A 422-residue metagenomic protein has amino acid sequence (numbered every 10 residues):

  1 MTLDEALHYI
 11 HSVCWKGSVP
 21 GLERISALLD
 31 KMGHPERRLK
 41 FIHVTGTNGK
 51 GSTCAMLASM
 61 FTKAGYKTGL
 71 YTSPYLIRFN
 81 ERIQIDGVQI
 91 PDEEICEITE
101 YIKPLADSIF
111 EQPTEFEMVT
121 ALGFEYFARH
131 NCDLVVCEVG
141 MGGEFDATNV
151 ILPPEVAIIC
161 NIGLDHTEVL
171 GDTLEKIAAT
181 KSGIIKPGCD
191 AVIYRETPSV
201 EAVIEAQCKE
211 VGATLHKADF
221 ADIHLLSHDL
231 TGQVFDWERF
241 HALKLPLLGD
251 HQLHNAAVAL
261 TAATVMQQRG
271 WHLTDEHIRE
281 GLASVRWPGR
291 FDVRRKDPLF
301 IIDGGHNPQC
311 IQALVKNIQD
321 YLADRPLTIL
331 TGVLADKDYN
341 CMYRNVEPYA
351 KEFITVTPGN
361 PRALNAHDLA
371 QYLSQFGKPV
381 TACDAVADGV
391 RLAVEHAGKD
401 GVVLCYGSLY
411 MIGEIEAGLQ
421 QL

Functional and structural regions predicted by a protein language model:
M1-N48, S52-K67, L76-I77, D190-S199 (+1 more regions): N-terminal leader/targeting and accessory segments in enzymes
L22, S26-R37, K63-L152, L170 (+1 more regions): ATP-dependent carboxylate-amine ligase catalytic core
R38, H130, L134-C137, F145-I158 (+3 more regions): Nucleotide phosphate-binding/pyrophosphate-handling subdomain across enzymes that bind or process nucleotide phosphates
L57-T62, F127, V346, L373: Hydrophobic alpha-helical packing residues
V119-V169, E201-A242: Extended acidic/charged loop-beta regions that coordinate divalent cations and stabilize anionic phosphate/carboxylate
Y194-R195, Q207-D229, P246-D250, H277-S284 (+5 more regions): Beta-strand->loop->alpha-helix junctions that form or flank phosphate-binding loops in nucleotide-handling enzymes
T197-H216, L230-G232, L299-I302, P308 (+1 more regions): C-terminal helical cap/extension that packs against the catalytic core of soluble nucleotide-cofactor enzymes
S408: Active-site-proximal loop/hinge segments that shape catalytic or ion-binding/gating pockets
